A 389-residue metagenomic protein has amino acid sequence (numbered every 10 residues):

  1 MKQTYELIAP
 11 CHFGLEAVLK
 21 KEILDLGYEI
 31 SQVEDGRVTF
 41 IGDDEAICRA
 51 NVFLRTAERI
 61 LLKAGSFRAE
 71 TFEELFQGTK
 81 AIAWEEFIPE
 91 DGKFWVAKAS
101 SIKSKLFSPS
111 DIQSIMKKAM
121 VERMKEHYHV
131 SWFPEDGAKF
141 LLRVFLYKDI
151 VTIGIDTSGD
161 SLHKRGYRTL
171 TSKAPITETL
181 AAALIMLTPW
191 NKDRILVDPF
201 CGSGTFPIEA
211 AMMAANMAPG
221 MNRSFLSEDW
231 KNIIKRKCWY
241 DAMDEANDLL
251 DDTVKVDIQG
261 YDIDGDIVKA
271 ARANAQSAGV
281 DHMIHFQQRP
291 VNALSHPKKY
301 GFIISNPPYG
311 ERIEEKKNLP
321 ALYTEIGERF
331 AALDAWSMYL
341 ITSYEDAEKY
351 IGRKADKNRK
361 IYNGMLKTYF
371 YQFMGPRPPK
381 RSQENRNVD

Functional and structural regions predicted by a protein language model:
K2-F140, N387-D389: Non-catalytic nucleic-acid substrate-recognition regions in nucleic-acid-modifying enzymes
E45-V52, D160-H163, P379: Short, charged/polar, Gly/Pro-enriched secondary-structure boundary elements
A97-A99, F145-L187: Class I S-adenosyl-L-methionine
S101-S104, S161, P308-R312: A short, flexible beta-alpha/helix-coil linker loop
I176-H296, E311-R312, K316-N318: Conserved S-adenosyl-L-methionine
P290-D389: C-terminal catalytic and target-recognition region of SAM-dependent MTase-like enzymes, primarily methyltransferases
